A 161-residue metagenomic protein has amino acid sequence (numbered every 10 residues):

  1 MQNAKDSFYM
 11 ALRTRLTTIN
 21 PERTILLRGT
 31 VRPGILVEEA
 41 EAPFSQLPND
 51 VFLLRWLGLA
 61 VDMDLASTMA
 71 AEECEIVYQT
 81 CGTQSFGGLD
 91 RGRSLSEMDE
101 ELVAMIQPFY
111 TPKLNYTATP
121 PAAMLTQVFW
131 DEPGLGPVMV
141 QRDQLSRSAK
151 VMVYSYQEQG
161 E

Functional and structural regions predicted by a protein language model:
M1-N49, L53-E161: Charged, amphipathic alpha-helical segments and their flanking helix caps
